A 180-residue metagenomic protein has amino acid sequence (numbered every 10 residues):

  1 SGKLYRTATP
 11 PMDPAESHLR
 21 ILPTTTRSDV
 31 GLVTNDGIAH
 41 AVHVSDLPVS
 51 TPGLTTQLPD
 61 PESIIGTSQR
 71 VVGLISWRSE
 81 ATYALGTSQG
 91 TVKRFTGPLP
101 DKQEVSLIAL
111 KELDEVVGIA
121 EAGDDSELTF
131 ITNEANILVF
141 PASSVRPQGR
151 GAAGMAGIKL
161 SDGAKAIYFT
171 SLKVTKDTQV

Functional and structural regions predicted by a protein language model:
S1-V180: Short, structured "edge-of-domain" segments at secondary-structure transitions
